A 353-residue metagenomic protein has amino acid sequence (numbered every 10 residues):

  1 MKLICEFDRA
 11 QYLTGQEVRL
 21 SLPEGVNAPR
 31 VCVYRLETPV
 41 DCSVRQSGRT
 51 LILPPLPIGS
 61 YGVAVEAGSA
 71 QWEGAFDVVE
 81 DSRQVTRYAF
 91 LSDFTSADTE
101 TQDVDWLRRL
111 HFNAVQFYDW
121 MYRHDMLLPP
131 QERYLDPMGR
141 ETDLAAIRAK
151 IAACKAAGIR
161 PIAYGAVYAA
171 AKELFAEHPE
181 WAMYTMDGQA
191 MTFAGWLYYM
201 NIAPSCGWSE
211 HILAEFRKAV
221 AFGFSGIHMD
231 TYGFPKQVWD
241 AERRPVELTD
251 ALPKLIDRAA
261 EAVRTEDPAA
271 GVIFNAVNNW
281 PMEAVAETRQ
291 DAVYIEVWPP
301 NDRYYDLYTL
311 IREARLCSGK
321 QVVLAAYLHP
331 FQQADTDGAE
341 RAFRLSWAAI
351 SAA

Functional and structural regions predicted by a protein language model:
M1-V26: Extracellular ectodomain segments of secreted/surface proteins
V40-Q84: Extended acidic/polar, glycine-enriched regions that form or flank non-catalytic beta-rich accessory modules
W72-R123: An acidic-aromatic substrate-binding cleft motif
D93-A97, A163-F222: Active-site-adjacent "subsite" loops/lids of carbohydrate-active enzymes
F94-R109, W208-V220, A276-A284, A339-W347: Short, acidic/polar
M121-I147, L174-A203, G233-D250: Aromatic- and acidic-residue-enriched carbohydrate-binding clefts of CAZyme catalytic domains
P204-V293, W298-S318: Active-site neighborhood of glycoside hydrolase catalytic domains
V285-T288, Y304-A353: Active-site-proximal substrate-binding groove within the catalytic cores of carbohydrate-active enzymes
